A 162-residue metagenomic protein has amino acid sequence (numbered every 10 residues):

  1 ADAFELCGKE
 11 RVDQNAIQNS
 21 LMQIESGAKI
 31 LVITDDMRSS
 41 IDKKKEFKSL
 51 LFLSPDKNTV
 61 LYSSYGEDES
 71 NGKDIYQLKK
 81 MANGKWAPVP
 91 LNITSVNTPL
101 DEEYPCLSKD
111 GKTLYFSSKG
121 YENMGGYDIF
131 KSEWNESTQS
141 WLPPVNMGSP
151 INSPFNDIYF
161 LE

Functional and structural regions predicted by a protein language model:
A1-E162: Short, conserved micro-motifs composed of acidic
